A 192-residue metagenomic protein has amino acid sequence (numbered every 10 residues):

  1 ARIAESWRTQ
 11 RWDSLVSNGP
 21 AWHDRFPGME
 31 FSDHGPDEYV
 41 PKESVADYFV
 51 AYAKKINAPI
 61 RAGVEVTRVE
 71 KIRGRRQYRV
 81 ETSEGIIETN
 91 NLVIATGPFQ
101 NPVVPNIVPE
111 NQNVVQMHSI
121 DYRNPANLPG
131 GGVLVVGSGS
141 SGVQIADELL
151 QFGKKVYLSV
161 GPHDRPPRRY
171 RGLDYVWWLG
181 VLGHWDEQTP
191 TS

Functional and structural regions predicted by a protein language model:
A1-A58, V160-Y170: Beta1-alpha1 glycine-rich phosphate/pyrophosphate-binding loop at the start of Rossmann-like nucleotide-binding domains
S6-W7, K71, V103-P105, I145-D147 (+1 more regions): Short glycine-/acidic-enriched loop or helix-start segments at secondary-structure transitions that form or flank
R11-S17, N111, L134-V135, L173-G183: Short, hinge-like loop/turn segments at secondary-structure boundaries
G35, P41-S44, I94-L158: Glycine-rich dinucleotide-binding loop and its adjacent helix/turn
E38-Q100: Feature captures the FAD/FMN-dependent oxidoreductase FAD-binding
G63-E65, S119, S159-G161: Conserved beta-strand termini and adjacent loop/short-helix elements that scaffold enzyme active sites in alpha/beta
V143-S192: Dinucleotide-binding/catalytic capping subdomain of oxidoreductase cores
